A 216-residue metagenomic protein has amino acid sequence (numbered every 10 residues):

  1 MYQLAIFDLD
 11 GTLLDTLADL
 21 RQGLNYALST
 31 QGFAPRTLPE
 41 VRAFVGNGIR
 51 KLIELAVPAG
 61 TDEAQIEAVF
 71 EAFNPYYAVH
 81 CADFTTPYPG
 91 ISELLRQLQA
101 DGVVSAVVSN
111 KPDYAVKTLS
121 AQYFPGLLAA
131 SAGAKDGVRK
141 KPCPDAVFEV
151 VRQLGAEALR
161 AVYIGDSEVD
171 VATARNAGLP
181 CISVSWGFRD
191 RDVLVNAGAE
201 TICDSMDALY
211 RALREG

Functional and structural regions predicted by a protein language model:
M1-A43: Active-site neighborhood of HAD-like aspartate-dependent phosphohydrolases
M1-Q3, P39, Q99, D113 (+1 more regions): Asp-based, Mg2+/Mn2+-dependent phosphohydrolase catalytic module
I6-D8, V108, I164: Generic enzyme active-site microenvironment
F7-L9, F73, V147: Conserved hydrophobic/aromatic "anchor" residues that stabilize well-ordered secondary structure elements
R21, N25, L38, R42 (+5 more regions): An amphipathic alpha-helix signature
A27-L28, G48-D62, L119, V150-V151: Helix-loop "lid/cap" segments that line or gate small-molecule binding pockets
E54-E93, D101: Metal-dependent phosphoesterase signature
V79-V107, D113-A121, P144: Short, acidic loop-to-helix structural element flanking the phosphoryl-transfer center in phosphate-processing enzymes
